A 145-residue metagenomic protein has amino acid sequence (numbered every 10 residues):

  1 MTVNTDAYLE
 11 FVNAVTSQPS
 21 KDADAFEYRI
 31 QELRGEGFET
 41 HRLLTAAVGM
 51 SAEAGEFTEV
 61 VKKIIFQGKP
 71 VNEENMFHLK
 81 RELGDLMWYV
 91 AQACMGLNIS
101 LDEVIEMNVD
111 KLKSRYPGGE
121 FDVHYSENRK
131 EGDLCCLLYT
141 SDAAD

Functional and structural regions predicted by a protein language model:
M1-I65: Extended low-complexity intrinsically disordered regions
E39, V71-N72: Acidic, serine/threonine- and proline-rich low-complexity regulatory regions
A47-T58, E73-N108: An amphipathic alpha-helical micro-motif enriched in hydrophobic residues with embedded/adjacent acidic residues
K62-I65, C94-L101, Y116, E120: Long, hydrophobic, amphipathic alpha-helical segments used as structural scaffolds
I64-P70, F77: Catalytic phosphate/metal-binding cores of nucleic-acid and nucleotide-processing enzymes, i.e., regions that mediate
D102, E106-L138: Short, C-terminally biased terminal segments at protein or domain edges
Y139-D145: Conserved small/polar residues in nucleotide/adenosyl-binding loops
